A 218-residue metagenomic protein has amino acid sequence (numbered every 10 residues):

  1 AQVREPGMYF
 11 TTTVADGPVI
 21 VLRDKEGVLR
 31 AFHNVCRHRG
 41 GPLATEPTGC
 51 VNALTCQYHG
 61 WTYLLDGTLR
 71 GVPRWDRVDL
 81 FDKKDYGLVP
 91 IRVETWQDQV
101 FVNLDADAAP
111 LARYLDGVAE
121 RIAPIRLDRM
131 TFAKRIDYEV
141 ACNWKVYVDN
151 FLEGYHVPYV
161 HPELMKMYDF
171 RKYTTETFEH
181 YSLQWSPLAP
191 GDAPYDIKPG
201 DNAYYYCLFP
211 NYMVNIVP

Functional and structural regions predicted by a protein language model:
V3-A106, A112-E120: Rieske [2Fe-2S] iron-sulfur-binding domain
E94, Q99-P218: C-terminal catalytic domain of Rieske-type non-heme iron oxygenases
